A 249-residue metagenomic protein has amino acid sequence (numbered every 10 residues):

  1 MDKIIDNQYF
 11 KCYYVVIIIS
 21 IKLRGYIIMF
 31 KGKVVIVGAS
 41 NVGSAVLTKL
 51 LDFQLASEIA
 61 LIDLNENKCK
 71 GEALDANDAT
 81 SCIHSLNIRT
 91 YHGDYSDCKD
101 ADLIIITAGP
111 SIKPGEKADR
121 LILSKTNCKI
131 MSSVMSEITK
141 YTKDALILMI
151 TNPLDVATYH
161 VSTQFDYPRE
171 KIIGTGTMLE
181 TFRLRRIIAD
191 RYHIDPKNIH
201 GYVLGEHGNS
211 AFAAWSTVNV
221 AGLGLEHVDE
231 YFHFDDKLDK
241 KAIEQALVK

Functional and structural regions predicted by a protein language model:
D6-I28: Short, Lys/Arg-enriched N-terminal segments with co-localized hydrophobic residues within the first ~10-30 amino acids
A39-S40: Glycine-rich Rossmann-fold phosphate-binding loop(s) that bind the pyrophosphate of adenine dinucleotide cofactors
G43-S44: N-terminal Rossmann-fold NAD(P) dinucleotide-binding loop
L64-D100: Conserved N-terminal Rossmann-fold NAD(P) cofactor-binding segment
S85-D144: Rossmann-like NAD(P)-binding element
A118-R185: Rossmann-like NAD(P)(H) cofactor-binding subdomain of soluble oxidoreductases
F165-K171, T181-K249: C-terminal substrate-binding/catalytic lobe of Rossmann-fold NAD(P)-dependent dehydrogenases
